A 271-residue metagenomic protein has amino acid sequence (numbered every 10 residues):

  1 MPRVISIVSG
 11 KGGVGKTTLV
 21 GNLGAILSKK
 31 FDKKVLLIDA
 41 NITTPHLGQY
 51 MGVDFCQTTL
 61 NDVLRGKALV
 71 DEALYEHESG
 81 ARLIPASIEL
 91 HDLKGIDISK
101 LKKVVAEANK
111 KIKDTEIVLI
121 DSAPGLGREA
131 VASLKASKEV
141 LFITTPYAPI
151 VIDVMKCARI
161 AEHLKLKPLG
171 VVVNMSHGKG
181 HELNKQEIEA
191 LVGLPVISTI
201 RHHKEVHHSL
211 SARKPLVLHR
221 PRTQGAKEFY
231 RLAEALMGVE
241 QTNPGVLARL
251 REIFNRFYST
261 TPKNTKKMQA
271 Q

Functional and structural regions predicted by a protein language model:
M1-R3, F31-K33, E78-S79, K113-T115 (+2 more regions): Short coil/turn connectors at secondary-structure junctions
R3-A40: Walker A/P-loop phosphate-binding motif and the immediately C-terminal alpha-helix
G12, D39, V63, I84 (+4 more regions): Residue-level signature of catalytic and energy-coupling elements of molecular machines, predominantly ATP/GTP-dependent
V20, D97, L101, I150 (+1 more regions): Short, conserved glycine- and acidic-residue-centered signature motifs in active-site or ligand-binding loops
A25, P45, N61-D62, E72 (+7 more regions): Solvent-exposed alpha-helical segments within well-ordered globular domains of core cellular machineries
L36, K103, E107-K111, I117-H208 (+1 more regions): Conserved catalytic-core segment of NTP-binding enzymes
L37-K111, L210-A212: P-loop/Walker-type NTP enzyme "switch/lid" segment
H163-Q271: C-terminal lobe/tail of nucleotide-utilizing enzymes
